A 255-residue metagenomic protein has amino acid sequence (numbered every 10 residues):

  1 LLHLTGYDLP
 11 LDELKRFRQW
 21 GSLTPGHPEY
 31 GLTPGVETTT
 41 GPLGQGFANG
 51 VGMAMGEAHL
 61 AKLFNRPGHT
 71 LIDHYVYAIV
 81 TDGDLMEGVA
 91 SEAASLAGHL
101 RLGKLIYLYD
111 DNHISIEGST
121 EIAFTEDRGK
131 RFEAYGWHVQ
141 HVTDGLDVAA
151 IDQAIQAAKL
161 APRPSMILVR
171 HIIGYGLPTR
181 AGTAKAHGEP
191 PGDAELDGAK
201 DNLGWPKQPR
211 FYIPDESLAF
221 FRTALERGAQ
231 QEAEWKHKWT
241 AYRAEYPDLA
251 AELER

Functional and structural regions predicted by a protein language model:
L1-Y77, H141, T223-R255: Thiamine diphosphate
L32, V36-T223: Glycine-rich ThDP/TPP pyrophosphate-binding loop and its adjacent helix/strand module within ThDP-dependent enzymes
